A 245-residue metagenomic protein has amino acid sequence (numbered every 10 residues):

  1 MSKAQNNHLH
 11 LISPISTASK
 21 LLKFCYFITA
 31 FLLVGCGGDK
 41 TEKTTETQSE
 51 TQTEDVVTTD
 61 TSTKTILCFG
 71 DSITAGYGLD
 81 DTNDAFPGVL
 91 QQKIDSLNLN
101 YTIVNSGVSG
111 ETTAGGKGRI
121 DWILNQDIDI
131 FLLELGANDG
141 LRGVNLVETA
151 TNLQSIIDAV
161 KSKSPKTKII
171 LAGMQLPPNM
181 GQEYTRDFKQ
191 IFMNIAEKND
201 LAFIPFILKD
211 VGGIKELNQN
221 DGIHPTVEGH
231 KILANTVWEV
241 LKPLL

Functional and structural regions predicted by a protein language model:
K3-C25: Bacterial N-terminal signal peptides that target proteins for export
L32-G35: C-terminal motif of bacterial Sec signal peptides marking the signal peptidase cleavage site
G37-K40: Bacterial signal peptide processing site
T44-S109, R119-D127: Serine-esterase "nucleophile elbow" of acetyl-processing enzymes
Q92, K117-L245: Alpha-helical cap/lid subdomain in secreted, periplasmic, or secretory-pathway luminal O-acyl-processing enzymes
G107-E111, M180-G181: Short, flexible loop segments at the rims of nucleotide/cofactor-binding pockets, characterized by
